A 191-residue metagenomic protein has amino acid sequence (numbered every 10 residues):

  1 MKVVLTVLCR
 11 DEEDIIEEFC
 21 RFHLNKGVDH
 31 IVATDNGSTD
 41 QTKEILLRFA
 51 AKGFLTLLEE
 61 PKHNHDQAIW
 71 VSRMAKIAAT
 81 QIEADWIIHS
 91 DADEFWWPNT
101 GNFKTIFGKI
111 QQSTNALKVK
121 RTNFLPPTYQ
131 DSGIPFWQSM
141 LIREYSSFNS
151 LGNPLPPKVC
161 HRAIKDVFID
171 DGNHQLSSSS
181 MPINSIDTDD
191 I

Functional and structural regions predicted by a protein language model:
M1-R21: N-proximal low-complexity "stem/linker" segments adjacent to membrane-targeting elements
R21-H30: Short, acidic, metal-binding catalytic loop of nucleotide-sugar glycosyltransferases
D29, D85, N115: Short acidic/polar active-site loop segments enriched in Thr and Asp
D29-G37, L58-P61: Short beta-strand/loop segment that forms part of the nucleotide-sugar
K43-W86, P98: Active-site-proximal specificity loops/subdomain of glycosyltransferases
I69-V71, P98-I191: Catalytic-site signature of metal-activated, phosphate-bearing donor transferases, centered on the GT-A/GT-A-like
A92-W96: Acidic metal-phosphate-binding loop of nucleotide-sugar-dependent transferases
